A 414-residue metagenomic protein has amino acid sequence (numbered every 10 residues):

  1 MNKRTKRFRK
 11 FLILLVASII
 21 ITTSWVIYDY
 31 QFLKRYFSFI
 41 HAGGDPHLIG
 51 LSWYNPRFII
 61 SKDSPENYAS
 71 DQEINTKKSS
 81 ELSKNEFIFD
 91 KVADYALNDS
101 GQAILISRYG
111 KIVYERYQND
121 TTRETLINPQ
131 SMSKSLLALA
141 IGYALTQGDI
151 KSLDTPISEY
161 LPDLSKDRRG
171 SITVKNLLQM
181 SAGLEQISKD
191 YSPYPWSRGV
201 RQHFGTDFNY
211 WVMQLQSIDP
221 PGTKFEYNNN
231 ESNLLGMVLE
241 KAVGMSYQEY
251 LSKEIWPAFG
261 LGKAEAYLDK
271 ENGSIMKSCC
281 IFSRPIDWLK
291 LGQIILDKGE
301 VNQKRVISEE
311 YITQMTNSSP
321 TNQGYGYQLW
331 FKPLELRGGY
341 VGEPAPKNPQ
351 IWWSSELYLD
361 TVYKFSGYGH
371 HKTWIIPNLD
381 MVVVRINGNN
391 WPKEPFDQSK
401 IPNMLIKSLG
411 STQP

Functional and structural regions predicted by a protein language model:
N2-T122, I150, M404-P414: N-terminal leader/targeting segments and the immediately adjacent pre-domain N-terminus
D94, T122-E124, S133, A144-F225: Active-site-proximal loop and beta-strand segments within enzyme catalytic domains
G110, N128-L153, L177, L235-L239 (+2 more regions): Active-site SXXK
N128, Q147-E185, Q214, A242-C279 (+1 more regions): Active-site helix/loop module of the DD-peptidase/beta-lactamase fold, centered on the serine-lysine SxxK catalytic
M180, E231-V238, K277-V301, G324 (+1 more regions): Active-site-proximal alpha-helical segments within enzyme catalytic domains
Q186-D269, S278: A small/polar active-site loop signature that marks catalytic segments
G262-E265, S318-V382: Active-site Gly/Thr loop motif
V384-S411: C-terminal/domain-terminus segments
